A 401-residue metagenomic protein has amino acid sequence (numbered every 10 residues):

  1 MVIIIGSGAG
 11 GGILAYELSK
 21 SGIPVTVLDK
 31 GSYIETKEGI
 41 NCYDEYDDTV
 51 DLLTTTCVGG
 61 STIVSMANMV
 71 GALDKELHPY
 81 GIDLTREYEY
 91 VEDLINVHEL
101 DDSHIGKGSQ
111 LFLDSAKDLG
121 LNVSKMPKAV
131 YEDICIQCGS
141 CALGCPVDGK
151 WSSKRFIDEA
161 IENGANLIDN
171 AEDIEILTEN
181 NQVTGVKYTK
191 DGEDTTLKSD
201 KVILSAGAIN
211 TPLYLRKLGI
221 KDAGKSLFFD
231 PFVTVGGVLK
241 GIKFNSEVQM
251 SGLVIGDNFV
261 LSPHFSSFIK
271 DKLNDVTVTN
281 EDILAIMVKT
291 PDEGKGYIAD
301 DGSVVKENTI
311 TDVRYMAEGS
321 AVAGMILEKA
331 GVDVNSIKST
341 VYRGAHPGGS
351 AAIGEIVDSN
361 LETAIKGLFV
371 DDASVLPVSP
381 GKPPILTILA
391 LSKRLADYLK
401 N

Functional and structural regions predicted by a protein language model:
V2-V27, S32-I34: N-terminal Rossmann-like FAD-binding beta1-loop-alpha1 element of flavoenzymes
K20, P24, G31-I34, I40-N41 (+6 more regions): Glycine-rich loop(s) and the adjacent beta-strand/alpha-helix scaffold that form part
I23, L28-M69, P79-D83, I105-K117: N-terminal FAD cofactor-binding segment of flavoenzymes
I63-V64, N68-I136: Rossmann-like flavin
L94-E99, V123-N163, G302-N308: Helix-loop-beta segment of a Rossmann-like dinucleotide-binding subdomain
Q137-C138, G144, D148, E175 (+2 more regions): A glycine-rich dinucleotide-binding beta-alpha-beta segment and adjacent secondary-structure elements that constitute
G139-D194, D200: Helical element adjacent to the flavin cofactor pocket in flavoenzyme catalytic cores
L218-A321, M325, V357, A364 (+1 more regions): FAD cofactor-binding and catalytic pocket of flavoenzymes
